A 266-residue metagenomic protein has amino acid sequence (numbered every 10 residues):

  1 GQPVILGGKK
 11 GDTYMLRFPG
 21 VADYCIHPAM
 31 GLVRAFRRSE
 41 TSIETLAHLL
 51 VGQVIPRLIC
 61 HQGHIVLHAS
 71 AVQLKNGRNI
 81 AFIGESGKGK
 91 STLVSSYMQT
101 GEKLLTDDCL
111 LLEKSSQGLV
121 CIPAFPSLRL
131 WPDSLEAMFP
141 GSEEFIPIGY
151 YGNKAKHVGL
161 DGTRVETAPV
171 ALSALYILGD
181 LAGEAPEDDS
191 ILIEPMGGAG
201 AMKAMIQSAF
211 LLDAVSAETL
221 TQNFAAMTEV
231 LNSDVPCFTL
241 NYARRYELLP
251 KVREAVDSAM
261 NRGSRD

Functional and structural regions predicted by a protein language model:
G1-R17: N-terminal low-complexity, intrinsically disordered segments
I5-G7, A22-P28, L110-L112: Broad, structure-driven detector of short, well-ordered beta-strand segments within folded domains
K9, R17-P19, H64-I65, L105: Short solvent-exposed loop/turn micro-motifs enriched in small/polar/acidic residues
D12-H61: Charged, amphipathic alpha-helical linker segments immediately N-terminal to NTP-binding catalytic cores
H61-A71: Pre-Walker A adenine-sensing motif
S70, L74-E85, Q99-D266: Glycine-rich, often acidic-flanked micro-motifs that create phosphate/phosphodiester-binding or positioning elements
K90: Conserved lysine of the Walker
L93-V94: Post-Walker A alpha-helix
